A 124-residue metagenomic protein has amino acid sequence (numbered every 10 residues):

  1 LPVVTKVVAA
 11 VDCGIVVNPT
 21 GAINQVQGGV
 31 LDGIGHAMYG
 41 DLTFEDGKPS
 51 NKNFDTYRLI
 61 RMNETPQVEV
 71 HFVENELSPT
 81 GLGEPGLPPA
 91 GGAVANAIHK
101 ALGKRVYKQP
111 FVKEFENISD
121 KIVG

Functional and structural regions predicted by a protein language model:
L1-G124: C-terminal catalytic domains of large/alpha subunits in multi-subunit enzymes
